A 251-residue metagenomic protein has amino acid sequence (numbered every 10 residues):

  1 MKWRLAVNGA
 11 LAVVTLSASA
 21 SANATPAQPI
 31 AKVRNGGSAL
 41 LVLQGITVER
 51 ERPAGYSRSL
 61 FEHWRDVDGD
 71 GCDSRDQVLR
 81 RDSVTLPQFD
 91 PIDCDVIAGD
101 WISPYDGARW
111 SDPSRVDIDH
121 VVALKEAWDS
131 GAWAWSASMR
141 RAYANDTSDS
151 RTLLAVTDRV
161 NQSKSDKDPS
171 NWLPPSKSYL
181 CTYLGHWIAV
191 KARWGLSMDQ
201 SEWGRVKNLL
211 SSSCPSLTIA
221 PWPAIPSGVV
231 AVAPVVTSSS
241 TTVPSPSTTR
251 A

Functional and structural regions predicted by a protein language model:
M1-T25: Secretory targeting and sorting signals
K2, N8, Q77-R81, S165-D166: Short amphipathic alpha-helical segments with coiled-coil-like heptad repeat character
K2, V232-V236: Long, low-complexity intrinsically disordered regions
A24-G69, E202-G204, S211, S216 (+2 more regions): N-terminal module-boundary/linker segments of secreted carbohydrate-active enzymes
T47-L124: Secreted/periplasmic proteins that engage bacterial cell-wall peptidoglycan
V67-D68, D90, L153, K177 (+2 more regions): Secretory pathway export signals and precursors
W101-V232: Domain-level detector of nuclease and nuclease-like folds in predominantly extracellular/periplasmic contexts
V236-R250: Extracellular mucin-like PTS domains
